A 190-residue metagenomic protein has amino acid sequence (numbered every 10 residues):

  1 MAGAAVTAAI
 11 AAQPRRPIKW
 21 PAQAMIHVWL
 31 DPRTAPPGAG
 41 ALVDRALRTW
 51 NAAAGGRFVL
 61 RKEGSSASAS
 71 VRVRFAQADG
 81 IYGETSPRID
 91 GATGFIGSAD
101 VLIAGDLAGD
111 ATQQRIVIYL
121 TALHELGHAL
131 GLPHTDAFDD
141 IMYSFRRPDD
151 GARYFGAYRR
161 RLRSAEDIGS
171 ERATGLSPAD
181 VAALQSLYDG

Functional and structural regions predicted by a protein language model:
M1-G38, L47, E84-A92, L176 (+1 more regions): Disordered inhibitory propeptide/activation segment of secreted metzincin zinc metalloprotease zymogens, centered on
W20-A35, I96-G105, R160-D167: Acidic/histidine-rich, surface-exposed loop or edge segments in extracytoplasmic proteins
A39-D140, R146-D150: Metzincin-family zinc-dependent endopeptidase catalytic domain
F138-G190: Extracellular (secreted or membrane-anchored) zinc-dependent metallopeptidases, primarily metzincins but also closely
